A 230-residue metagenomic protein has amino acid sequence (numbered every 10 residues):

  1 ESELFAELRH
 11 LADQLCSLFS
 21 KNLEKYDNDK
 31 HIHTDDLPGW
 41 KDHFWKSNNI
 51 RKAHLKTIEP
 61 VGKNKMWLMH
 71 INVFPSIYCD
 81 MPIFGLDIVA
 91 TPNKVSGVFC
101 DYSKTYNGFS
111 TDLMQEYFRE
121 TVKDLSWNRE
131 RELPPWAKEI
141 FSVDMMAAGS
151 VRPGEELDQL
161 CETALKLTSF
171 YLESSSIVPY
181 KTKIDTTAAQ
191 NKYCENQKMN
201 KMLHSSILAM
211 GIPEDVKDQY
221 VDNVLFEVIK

Functional and structural regions predicted by a protein language model:
E1-C79, I83: Short Lys/Arg-enriched alpha/beta "domain-start" segment
E1-L8, A12, N107, P153 (+5 more regions): Intrinsic-disorder-associated interaction segments
R9, D13-C16, S20, Q115 (+4 more regions): Generic detector of well-ordered alpha-helical segments enriched in charged/polar residues, highlighting helical
N22, N28, N48-N49, N64 (+8 more regions): Detector for Asparagine
L68-A189, N196: Extended, non-transmembrane interaction/recognition domains
S169, E173-K230: Alpha-helical oligomerization segments
